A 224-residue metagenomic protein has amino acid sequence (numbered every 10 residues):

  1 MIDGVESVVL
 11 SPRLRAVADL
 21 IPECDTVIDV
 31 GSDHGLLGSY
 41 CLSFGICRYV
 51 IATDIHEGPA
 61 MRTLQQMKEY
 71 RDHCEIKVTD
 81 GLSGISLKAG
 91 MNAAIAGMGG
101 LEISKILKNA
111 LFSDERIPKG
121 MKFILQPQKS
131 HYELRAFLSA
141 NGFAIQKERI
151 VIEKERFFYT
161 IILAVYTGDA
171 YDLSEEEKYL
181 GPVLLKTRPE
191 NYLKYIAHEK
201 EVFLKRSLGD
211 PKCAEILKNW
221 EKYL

Functional and structural regions predicted by a protein language model:
M1-D25, S39: S-adenosyl-L-methionine
I2-P12, S83-G84, A89, L101-L224: Class I S-adenosyl-L-methionine
D25-D33: Conserved class I S-adenosyl-L-methionine
H34-I46: Conserved SAM-binding loop of SAM-dependent methyltransferases across substrates and taxa, primarily the Class I
Y49-D54: Conserved SAM-binding motif I beta-strand of class I
G58: Conserved Rossmann-like nucleotide-cofactor binding loop
M61-L87: S-adenosyl-L-methionine
G90-G97: Short SAM/SAH-binding signature in class I
